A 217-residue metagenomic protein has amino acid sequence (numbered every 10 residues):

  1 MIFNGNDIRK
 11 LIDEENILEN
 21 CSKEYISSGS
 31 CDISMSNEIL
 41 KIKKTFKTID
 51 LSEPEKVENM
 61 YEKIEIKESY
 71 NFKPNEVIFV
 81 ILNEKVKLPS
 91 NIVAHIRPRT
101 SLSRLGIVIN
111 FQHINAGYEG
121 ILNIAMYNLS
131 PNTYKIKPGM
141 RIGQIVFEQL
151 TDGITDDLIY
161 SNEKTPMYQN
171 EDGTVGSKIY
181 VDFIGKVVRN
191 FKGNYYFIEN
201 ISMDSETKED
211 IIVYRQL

Functional and structural regions predicted by a protein language model:
M1-V181: DUTPase catalytic domain/fold
I39, G193-N194: Short polar catalytic/cofactor-binding loops
N170, N190, D204: Acidic surface patches and DE-rich sequence motifs
D182-N190: Short coil-to-beta transition motif at edge beta-strands of beta-rich domains
N190-K192, Q216-L217: Short acidic, glycine-rich loop/turn motifs
N194-M203: Short beta-strand-centered aromatic/proline hotspots
M203-L217: Basic/aromatic-rich interaction segments and small domains that mediate binding to polyanionic partners
